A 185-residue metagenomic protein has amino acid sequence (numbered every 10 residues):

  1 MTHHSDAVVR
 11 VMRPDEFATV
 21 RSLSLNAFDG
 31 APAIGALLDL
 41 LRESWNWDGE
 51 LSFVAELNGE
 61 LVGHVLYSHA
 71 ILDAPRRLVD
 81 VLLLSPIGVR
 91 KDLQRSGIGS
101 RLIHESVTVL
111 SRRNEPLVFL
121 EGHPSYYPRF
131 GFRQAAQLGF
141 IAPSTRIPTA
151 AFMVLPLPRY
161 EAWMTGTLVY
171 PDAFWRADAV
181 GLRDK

Functional and structural regions predicted by a protein language model:
A7-V20: A short beta-loop-alpha structural element at the N-terminal edge of CoA-dependent acyl/N-acetyltransferase catalytic
R13, A142-K185: C-terminal "cap" of GNAT-fold acetyltransferases
F17, A27-D73: Active-site rim helix/loop that mediates acceptor-substrate recognition in acyltransferases
V20, S24, Y127: Hydrophobic pocket/interface hotspot
L57-G59, D92, P156-Y160: Short loop segments at secondary-structure junctions
A70-L84, Q94: A conserved beta-turn-beta hairpin within the catalytic core of GNAT-like acetyltransferases that forms part
L84, V89, R95-T108, L120: Conserved acetyl-CoA-binding loop-helix of GNAT-fold acetyltransferases
R112-P116, E121-I147: Conserved active-site alpha-helix within GNAT-family acetyltransferase domains
